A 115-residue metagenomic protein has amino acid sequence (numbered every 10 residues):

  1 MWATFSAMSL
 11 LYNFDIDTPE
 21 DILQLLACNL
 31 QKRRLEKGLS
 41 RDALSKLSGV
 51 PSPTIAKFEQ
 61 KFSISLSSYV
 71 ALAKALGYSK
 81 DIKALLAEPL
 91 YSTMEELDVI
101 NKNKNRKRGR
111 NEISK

Functional and structural regions predicted by a protein language model:
M1-S9: Intrinsically disordered, low-complexity and often Lys/Arg-enriched segments
S9-L35: A short, Lys/Arg-rich alpha-helix, primarily the initiator
C28-L44, K102-E112: Short basic helix-loop element that most often maps to the first helix and adjoining turn of HTH DNA-binding modules
G38-A56: Short alpha-helical DNA-recognition segment
K61-K74: Short, basic-rich loop-to-helix N-cap that marks the start of a DNA-contacting helix
K83-K115: Short, charged recognition helix plus adjacent turn of helix-turn-helix-like nucleic-acid-binding domains
